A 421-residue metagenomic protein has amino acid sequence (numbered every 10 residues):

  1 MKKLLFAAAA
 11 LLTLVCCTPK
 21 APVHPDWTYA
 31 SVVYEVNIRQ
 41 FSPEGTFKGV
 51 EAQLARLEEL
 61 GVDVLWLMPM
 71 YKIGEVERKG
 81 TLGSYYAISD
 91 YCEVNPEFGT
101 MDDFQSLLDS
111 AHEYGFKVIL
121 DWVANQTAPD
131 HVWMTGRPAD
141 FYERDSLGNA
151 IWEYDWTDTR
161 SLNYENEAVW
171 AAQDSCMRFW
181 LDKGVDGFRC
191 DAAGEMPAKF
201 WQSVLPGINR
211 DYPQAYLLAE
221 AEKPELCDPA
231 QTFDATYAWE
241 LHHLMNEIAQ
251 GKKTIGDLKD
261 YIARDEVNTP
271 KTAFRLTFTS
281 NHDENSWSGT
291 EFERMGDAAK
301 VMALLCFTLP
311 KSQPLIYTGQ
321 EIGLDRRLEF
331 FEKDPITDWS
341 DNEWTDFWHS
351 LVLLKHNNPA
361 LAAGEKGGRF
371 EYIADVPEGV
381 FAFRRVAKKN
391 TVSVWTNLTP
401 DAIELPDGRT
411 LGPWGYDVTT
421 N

Functional and structural regions predicted by a protein language model:
M1-A21: Bacterial Sec-dependent N-terminal signal peptides
C17-W66, K72, Q105, G296 (+2 more regions): Carbohydrate-interacting/catalytic domains
P19-K48, A52-D63, P69-K183, S203-Y212 (+1 more regions): Substrate-binding/active-site clefts of carbohydrate-active enzymes
V32-Y34, L65-L67, V118-L120, F188 (+4 more regions): Hydrophobic faces of well-ordered beta-strands that scaffold small-molecule active sites in alpha/beta enzyme cores
R39-F41, M70, V123-N125, A193-E195 (+2 more regions): Active-site beta-loop-alpha junctions enriched in small/polar residues
V62, V185-D186, F233, K311: A structural motif
D191-R275, L305-T308, G323-H356, E365 (+3 more regions): Active-site-proximal helices and loops of the catalytic beta/alpha 8
P270-R294: Active-site clefts of carbohydrate-active enzymes
